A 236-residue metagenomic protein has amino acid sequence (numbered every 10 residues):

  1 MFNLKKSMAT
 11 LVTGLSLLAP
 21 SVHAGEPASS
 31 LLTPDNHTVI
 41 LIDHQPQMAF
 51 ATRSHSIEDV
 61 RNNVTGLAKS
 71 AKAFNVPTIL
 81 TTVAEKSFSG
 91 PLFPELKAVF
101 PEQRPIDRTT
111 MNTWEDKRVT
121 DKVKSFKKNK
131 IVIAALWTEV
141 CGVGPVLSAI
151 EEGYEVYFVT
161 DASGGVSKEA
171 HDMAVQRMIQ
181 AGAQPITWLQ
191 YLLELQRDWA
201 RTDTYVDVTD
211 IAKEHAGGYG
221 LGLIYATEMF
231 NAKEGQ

Functional and structural regions predicted by a protein language model:
M1-L11: Bacterial N-terminal signal peptides that target proteins for export
T10-A19: Bacterial N-terminal signal peptides
A24-T110, E155, D172-I179, Q184 (+2 more regions): Active-site acidic carboxylates
P27-A28, L92-P94, E115-K122, G142-L147: Short, charged beta->alpha transition segments
N36, K127-N129: Short acidic/histidine-rich motifs immediately flanking catalytic phosphotransfer sites in two-component signaling
S70-F74, S125, L147-G153: Alpha-helix C-terminal capping segments
P105-K127: Glycine-rich oxoanion-binding loops at beta->alpha junctions
K130-W188: A contiguous pocket-lining binding segment that forms or flanks enzyme active sites
